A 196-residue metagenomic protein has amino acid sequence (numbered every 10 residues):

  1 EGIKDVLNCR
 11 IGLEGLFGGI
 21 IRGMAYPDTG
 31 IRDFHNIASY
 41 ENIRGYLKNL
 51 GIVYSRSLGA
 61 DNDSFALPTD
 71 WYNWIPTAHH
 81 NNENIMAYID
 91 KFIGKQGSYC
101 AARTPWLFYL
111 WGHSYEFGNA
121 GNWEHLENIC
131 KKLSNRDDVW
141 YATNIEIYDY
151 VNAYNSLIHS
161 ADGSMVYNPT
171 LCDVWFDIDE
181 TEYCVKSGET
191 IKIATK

Functional and structural regions predicted by a protein language model:
E1-I89, G121-H125: Catalytic domains of cell-wall/extracellular-matrix polysaccharide-remodeling enzymes, centered on de-N-acetylation
L50-A66, G94, C100-T195: C-terminal domain-boundary segment and adjacent tail
Y88-Q96: Short amphipathic alpha-helical segments and their helix-coil junctions
